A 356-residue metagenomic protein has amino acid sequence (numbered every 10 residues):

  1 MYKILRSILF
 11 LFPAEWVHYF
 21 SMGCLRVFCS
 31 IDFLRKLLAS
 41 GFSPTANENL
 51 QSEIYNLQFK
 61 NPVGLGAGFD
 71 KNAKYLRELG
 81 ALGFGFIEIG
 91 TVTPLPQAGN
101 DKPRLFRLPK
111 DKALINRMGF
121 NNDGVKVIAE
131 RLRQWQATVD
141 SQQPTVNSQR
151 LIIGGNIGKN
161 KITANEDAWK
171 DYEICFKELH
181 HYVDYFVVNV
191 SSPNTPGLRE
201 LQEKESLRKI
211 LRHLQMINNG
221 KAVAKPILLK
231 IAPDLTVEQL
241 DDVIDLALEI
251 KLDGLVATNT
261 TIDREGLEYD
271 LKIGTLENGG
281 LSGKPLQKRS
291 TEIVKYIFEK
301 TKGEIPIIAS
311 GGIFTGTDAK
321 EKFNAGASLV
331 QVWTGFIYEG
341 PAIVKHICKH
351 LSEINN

Functional and structural regions predicted by a protein language model:
R26, F33-A46, S192-S206, L246-G303 (+1 more regions): Glycine/Thr-rich beta-alpha phosphate-binding loop at enzyme active sites
A39, S43-N56, Q134-R150, M216-N219 (+1 more regions): Short, basic, low-complexity termini and linkers enriched in Ser/Thr/Gly/Pro that act as targeting/leader peptides
N56-L65, Q149-G155, G220-L235, I297-A309: Short beta-strand/loop segments at the ligand-binding rim of alpha/beta enzyme cores
N72-A81, L235-E249, E299, G303 (+1 more regions): Catalytic cores of alpha/beta
G85-Q97, V190, G254-I262, G312-I313 (+1 more regions): Glycine-rich phosphate-binding active-site loops on the catalytic face of alpha/beta enzymes
G90-A137: A gly/proline- and charged-residue-enriched helix-loop-helix capping module
P96-K112, E265-G279, G335-N356: C-terminal helical cap(s) of enzyme catalytic domains, especially alpha/beta-barrels
N160-Y172, R199-E200, S206, L229-E249: Active-site glycine- and acidic-residue-rich loops that bind and position anionic ligands or nucleotide-like cofactors
